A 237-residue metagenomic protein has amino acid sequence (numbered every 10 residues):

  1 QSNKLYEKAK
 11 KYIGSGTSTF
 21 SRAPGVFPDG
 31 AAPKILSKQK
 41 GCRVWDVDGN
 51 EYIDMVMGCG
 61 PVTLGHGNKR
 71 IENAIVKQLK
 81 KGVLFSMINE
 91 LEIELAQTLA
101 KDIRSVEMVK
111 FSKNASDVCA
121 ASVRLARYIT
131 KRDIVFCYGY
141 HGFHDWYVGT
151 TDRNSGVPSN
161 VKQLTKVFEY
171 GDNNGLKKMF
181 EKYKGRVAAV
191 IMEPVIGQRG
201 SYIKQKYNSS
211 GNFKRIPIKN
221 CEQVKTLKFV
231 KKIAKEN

Functional and structural regions predicted by a protein language model:
Q1-K38: Active-site-adjacent loop/helix segments that line or gate small-molecule/cofactor pockets in enzymes
S21, I53-M55, V109-S112, C137-Y138 (+1 more regions): General beta-strand structural signal in soluble alpha/beta enzymes
P33-D54: Active-site and channel-lining beta-strand-loop segments that bind or position nucleotide-derived/phosphorylated
E51-I129: Glycine-rich loop-to-alpha-helix module at the N-terminal edge of alpha/beta enzyme cores
G58, K81-G82, P194-Q198, R215: A short, flexible beta-alpha/helix-coil linker loop
E94-A188: PLP-dependent aspartate aminotransferase-fold enzymes
R186-S201: Short acidic, glycine-rich surface-loop motifs adjacent to enzyme active sites
Y202-N237: Catalytic PLP-binding core of fold-type I/II PLP enzymes
